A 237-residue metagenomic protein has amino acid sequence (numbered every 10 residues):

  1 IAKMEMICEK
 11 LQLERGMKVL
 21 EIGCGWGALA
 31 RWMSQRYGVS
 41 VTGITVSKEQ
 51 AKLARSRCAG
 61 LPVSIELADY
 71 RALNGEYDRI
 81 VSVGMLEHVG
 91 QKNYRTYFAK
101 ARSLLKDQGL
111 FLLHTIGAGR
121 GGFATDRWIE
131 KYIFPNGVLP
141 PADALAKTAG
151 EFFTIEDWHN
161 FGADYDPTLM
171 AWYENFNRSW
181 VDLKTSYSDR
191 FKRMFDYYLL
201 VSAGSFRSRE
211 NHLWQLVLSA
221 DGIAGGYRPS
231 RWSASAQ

Functional and structural regions predicted by a protein language model:
G16-G23: Conserved class I S-adenosyl-L-methionine
W26-Y37: Conserved SAM-binding loop of SAM-dependent methyltransferases across substrates and taxa, primarily the Class I
A54-R55: Conserved SAM-binding loop
G60-Y70: Conserved SAM-binding strand-loop segment of SAM-dependent methyltransferases
R71-I80: A short acidic, Gly/Pro-enriched loop at the edge of an enzyme's catalytic core that lines a small-molecule cofactor
R95-D107: A short glycine-rich, Lys/Arg-flanked "PGG" loop and its adjoining helix->strand segment in the class I
Q108-I116: Conserved beta-strand signature within the Rossmann-like core of class I S-adenosyl-L-methionine
I116-G225, A234: Substrate-binding/catalytic lobe of Class I Rossmann-like enzymes that use SAM or dcSAM, i.e., the mid-to-C-terminal
